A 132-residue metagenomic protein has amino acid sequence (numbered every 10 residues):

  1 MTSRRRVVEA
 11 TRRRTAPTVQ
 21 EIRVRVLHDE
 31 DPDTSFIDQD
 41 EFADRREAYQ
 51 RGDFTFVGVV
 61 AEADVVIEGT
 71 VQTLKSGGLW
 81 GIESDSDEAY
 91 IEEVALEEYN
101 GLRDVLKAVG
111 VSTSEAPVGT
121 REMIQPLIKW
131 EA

Functional and structural regions predicted by a protein language model:
M1-A132: Acidic interaction surfaces
